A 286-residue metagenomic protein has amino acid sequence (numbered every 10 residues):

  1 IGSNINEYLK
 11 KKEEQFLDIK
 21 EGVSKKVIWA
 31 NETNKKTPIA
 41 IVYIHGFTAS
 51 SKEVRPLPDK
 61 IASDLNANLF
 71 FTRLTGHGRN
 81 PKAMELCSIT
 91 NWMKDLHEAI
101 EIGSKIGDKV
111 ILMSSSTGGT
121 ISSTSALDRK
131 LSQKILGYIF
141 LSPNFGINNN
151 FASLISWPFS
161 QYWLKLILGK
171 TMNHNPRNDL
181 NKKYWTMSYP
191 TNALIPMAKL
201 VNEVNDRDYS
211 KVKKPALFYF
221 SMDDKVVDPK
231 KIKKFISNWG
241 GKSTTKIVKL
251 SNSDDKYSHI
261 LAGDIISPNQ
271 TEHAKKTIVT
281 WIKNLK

Functional and structural regions predicted by a protein language model:
I19-L74: Short, surface-exposed "cap/lid" segments of acyl-processing enzymes
P56-L57, K214, V227-N238: Short alpha-helix in the alpha/beta-hydrolase fold that links the catalytic acid
R79-I106: Catalytic nucleophile-loop/oxyanion-hole region of alpha/beta-hydrolase and closely related hydrolase-like folds
M113-S122: Gly/Ala-rich beta-loop-alpha elbow adjacent to hydrolase catalytic centers
Y138-N150: Active-site nucleophile loop of the alpha/beta-hydrolase fold
V212, F218-F220, D224: Short beta-strand/loop motif that positions the catalytic acidic residue of the alpha/beta-hydrolase fold
S237-G263: Catalytic histidine neighborhood in serine/cysteine hydrolases with alpha/beta-hydrolase-type architecture
D254-K286: Catalytic active-site module of serine/aspartate enzymes centered on a nucleophile-bearing elbow/loop
